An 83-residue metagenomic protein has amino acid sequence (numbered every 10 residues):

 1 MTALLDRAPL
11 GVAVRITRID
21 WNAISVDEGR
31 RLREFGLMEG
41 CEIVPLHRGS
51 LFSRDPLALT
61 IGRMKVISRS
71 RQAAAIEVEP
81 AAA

Functional and structural regions predicted by a protein language model:
M1, S25-R31, F52: Short alpha-helix capping/helix-loop boundary micro-motifs
T2-A3, A81: Cytosolic, membrane-proximal regulatory domains of ion/volume homeostasis and mechanosensation machinery
V12-A13, L51-A83: C-terminal structural segments of small proteins and small subunits
R15-N22: Acidic, low-complexity mobile loops and tails
